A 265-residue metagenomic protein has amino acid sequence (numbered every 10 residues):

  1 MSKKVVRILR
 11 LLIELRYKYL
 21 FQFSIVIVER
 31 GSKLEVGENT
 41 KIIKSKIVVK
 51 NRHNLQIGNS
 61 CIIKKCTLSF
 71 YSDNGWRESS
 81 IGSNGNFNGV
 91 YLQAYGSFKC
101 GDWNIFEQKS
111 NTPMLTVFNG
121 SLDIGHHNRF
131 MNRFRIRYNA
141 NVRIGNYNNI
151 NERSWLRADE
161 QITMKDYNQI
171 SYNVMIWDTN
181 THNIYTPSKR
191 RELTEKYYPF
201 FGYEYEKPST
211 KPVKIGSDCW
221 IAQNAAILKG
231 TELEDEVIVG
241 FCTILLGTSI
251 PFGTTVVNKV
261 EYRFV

Functional and structural regions predicted by a protein language model:
M1-D178, N183-I184, Y205-E236, T243-V265: Domain-scale signature associated with acetyltransferase and cell-envelope carbohydrate enzymes
S188-S209: Flexible internal linker/loop segments at domain or repeat junctions
